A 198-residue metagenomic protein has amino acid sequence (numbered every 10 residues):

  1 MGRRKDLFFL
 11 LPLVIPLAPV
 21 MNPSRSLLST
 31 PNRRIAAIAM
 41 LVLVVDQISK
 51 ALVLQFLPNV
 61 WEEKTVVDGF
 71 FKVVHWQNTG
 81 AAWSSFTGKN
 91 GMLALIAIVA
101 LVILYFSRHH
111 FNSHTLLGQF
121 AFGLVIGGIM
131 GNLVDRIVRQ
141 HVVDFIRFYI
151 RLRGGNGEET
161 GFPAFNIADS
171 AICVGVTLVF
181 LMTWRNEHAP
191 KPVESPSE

Functional and structural regions predicted by a protein language model:
D6-E198: Alpha-helical transmembrane bundles and membrane-interface segments of multipass inner-membrane proteins
